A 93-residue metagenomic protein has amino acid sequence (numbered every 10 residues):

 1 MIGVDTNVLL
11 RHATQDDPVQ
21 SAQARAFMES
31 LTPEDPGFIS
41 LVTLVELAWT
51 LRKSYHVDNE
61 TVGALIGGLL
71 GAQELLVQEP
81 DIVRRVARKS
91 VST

Functional and structural regions predicted by a protein language model:
M1-G3, N7-I39, S54-A64: Short, well-structured N-terminal submotif of metal-dependent ribonuclease cores
R25-E29, L70, A87, V91: Regular secondary-structure segments
P33, G67-L76: Short, mixed-charge aromatic SLiMs
A48-R52, G67, A87: Amphipathic alpha-helical segments within well-ordered protein domains
E74-T93: Active-site neighborhoods of divalent-metal-dependent phosphate/nucleic-acid chemistry enzymes
